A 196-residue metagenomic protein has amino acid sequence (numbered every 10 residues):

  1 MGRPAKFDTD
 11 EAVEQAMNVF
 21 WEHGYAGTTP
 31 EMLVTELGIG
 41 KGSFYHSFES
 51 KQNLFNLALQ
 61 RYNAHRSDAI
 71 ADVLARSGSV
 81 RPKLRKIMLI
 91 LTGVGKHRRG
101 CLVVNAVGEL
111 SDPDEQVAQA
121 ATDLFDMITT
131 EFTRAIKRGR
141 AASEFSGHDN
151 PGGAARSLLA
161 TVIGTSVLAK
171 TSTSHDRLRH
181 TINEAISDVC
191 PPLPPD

Functional and structural regions predicted by a protein language model:
G2, R85-G93, D126-A142, T161 (+1 more regions): C-terminal peripheral helix-coil segments that are non-catalytic and often amphipathic
R3-A5, M17, H23, E31-V34 (+5 more regions): Recognition helices and adjacent regulatory flanks at domain boundaries
E11, V19-N53, L57: Helix-turn-helix
A12-A16, A155: Small-residue (primarily alanine) positions within well-ordered alpha-helices, especially packing/interaction faces
K51, A58, Y62-R66, V80 (+5 more regions): Hydrophobic/aromatic residues within well-ordered alpha-helical segments
L57, I70-G100, P151-L158: Hydrophobic alpha-helical connector segments
A64-S67, K96, E115-A141, G152-R156 (+1 more regions): Amphipathic alpha-helical packing segments from all-alpha helical-bundle domains
K83, K96-Q119: Amphipathic alpha-helical segments used for helix-helix packing
